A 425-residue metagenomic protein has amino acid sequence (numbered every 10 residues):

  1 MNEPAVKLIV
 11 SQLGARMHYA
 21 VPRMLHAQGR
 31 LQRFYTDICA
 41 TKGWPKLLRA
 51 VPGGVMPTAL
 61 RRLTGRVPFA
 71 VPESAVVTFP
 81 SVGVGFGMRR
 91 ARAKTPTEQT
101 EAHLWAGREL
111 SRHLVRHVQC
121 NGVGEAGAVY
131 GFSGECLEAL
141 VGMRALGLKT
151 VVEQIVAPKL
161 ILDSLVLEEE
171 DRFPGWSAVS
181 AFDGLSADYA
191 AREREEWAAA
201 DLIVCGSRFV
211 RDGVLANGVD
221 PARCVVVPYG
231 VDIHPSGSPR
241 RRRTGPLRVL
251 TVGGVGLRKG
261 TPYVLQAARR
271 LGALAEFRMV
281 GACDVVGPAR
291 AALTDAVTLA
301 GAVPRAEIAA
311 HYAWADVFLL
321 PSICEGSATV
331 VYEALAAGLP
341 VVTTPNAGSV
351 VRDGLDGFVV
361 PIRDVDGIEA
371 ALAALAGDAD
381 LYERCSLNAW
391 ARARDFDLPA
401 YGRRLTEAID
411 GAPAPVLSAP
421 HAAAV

Functional and structural regions predicted by a protein language model:
L48-V51, T78-A102, L146-A191: Acceptor-binding helix/loop patch of EC 2.4 sugar-transfer enzymes, predominantly nucleotide-sugar-dependent
F209, G230: Carbohydrate-associated surface elements
S236-K259, L265-R270, R278: Conserved donor-binding/catalytic core segment of Leloir-type glycosyltransferases
A302, A310-A315: Short alpha-helical donor nucleotide-sugar binding micro-motif in glycosyltransferases
I323: Aromatic "clamp/platform" in nucleotide-sugar-dependent glycosyltransferases that forms part of the donor/acceptor
P340-T343: Short hydrophobic beta-strand element within catalytic cores of glycosyltransferases and related nucleotide-activated
G354, F358-V365, A374-A379: Conserved acidic donor-binding segment of nucleotide-sugar-dependent glycosyltransferases
L381-D395: A short, well-ordered alpha-helix in the C-terminal region of glycosyltransferases
